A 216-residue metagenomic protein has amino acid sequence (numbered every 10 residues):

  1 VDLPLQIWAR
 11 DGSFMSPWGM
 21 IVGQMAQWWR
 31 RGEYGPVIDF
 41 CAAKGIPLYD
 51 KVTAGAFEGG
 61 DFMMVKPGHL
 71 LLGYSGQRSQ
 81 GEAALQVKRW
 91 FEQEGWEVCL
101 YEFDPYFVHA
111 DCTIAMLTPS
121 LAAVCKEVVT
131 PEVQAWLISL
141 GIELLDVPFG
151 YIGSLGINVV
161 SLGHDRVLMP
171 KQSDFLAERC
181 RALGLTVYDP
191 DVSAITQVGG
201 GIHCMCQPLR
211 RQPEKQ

Functional and structural regions predicted by a protein language model:
V1-Q216: The feature marks the mature, well-folded catalytic cores of soluble enzymes
